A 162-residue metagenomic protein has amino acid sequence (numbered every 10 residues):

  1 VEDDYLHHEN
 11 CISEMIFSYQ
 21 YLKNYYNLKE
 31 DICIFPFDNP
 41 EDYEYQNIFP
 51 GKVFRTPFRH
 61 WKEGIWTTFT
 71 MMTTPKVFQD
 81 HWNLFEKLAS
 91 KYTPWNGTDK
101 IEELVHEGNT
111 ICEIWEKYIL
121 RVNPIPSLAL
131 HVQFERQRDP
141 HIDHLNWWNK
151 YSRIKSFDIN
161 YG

Functional and structural regions predicted by a protein language model:
D3-L6: The conserved acidic donor/metal-binding loop of glycosyltransferases
H8-A89: Conserved catalytic core of nucleotide-sugar-dependent glycosyltransferases
P75, Q79-G162: C-terminal catalytic/acceptor-binding lobe
